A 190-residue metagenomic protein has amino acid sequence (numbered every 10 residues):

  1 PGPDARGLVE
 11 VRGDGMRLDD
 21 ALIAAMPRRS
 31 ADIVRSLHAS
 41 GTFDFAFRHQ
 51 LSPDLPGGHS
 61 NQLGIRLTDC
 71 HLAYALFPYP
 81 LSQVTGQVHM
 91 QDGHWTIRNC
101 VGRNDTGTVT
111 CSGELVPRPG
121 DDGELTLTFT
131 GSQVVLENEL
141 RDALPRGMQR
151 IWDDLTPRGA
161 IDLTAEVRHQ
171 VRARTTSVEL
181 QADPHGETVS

Functional and structural regions predicted by a protein language model:
P1, N99-N104: Short beta-strand segments that buttress and anchor functional surface loops
G2-G58, G64-A73, G86-V88, G93 (+1 more regions): Extended amphipathic, helix-rich lipid-handling scaffolds
L76-P78, N104-T108: Solvent-exposed loop/turn segments connecting transmembrane beta-strands in outer-membrane beta-barrel proteins
P80-S82, H89, T96: Residues that act as N-cap/strand-start positions at coil-to-secondary-structure junctions
T85-Q87, V101, T110-E114: Short, surface-exposed charged micro-motifs
G102, V116, V134: Short, glycine-/Ser/Thr-/acidic-enriched flexible segments
